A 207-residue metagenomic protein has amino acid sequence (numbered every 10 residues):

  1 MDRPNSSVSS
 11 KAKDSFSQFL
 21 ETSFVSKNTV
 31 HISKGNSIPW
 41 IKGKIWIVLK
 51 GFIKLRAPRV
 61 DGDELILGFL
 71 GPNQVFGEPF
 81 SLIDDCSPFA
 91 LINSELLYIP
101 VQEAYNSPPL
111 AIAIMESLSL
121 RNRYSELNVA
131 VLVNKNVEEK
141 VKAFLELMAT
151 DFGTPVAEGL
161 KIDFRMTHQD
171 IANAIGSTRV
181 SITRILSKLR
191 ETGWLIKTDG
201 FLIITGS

Functional and structural regions predicted by a protein language model:
M1-K34, I41, Q74-F76, S81-L82: Cyclic nucleotide-binding regulatory module and flanking cytosolic helices
D2, V8, A12, N106 (+4 more regions): Short, well-structured alpha-helical patches and their helix-loop capping segments that border functional surfaces
H31-I92: Cyclic nucleotide-binding regulatory domains
K50, P72, N93, V101 (+3 more regions): ATP/adenylate-binding site constellation spanning eukaryotic-like Ser/Thr protein kinases, ABC-transporter
I66-L127: Cyclic-nucleotide recognition modules
N128-G153: Short alpha-helical segments that sit at the start of domains
D151-S207: Phosphate-/nucleic-acid-contacting segments
